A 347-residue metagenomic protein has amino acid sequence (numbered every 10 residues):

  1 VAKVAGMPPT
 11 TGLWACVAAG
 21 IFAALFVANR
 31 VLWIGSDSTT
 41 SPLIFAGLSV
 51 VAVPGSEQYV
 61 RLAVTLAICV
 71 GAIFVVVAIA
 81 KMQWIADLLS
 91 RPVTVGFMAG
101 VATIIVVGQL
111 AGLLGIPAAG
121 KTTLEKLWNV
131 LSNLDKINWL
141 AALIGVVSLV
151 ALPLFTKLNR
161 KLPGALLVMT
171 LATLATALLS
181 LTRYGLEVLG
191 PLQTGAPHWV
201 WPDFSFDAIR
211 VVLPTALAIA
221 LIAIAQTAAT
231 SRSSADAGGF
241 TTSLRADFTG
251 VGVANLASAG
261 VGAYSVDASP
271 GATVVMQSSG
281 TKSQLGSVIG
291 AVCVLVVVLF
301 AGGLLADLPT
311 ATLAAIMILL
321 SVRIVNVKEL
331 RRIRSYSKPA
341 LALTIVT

Functional and structural regions predicted by a protein language model:
V1-T347: Transmembrane helical cores of multi-pass ion-transport proteins
